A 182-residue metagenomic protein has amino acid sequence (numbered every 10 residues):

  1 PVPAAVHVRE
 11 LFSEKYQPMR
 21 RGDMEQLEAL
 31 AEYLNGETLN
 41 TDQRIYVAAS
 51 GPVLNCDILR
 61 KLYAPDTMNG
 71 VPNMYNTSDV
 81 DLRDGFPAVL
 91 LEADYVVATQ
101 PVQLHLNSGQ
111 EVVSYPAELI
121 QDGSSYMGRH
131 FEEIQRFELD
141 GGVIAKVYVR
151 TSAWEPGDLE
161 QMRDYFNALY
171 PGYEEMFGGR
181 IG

Functional and structural regions predicted by a protein language model:
P1-A5: Signature aromatic-anchored transmembrane alpha helix within multi-pass, membrane-resident enzymes that catalyze glycan
E10-V47, G51-G182: C-terminal luminal/periplasmic domains and tails of membrane-associated envelope-modifying transferases
